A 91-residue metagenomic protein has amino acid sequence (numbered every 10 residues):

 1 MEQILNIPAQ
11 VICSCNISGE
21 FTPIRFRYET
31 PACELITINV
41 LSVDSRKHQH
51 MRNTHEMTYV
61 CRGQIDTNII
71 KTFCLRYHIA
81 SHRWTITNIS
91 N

Functional and structural regions predicted by a protein language model:
M1-N91: Cysteine-centric segments in proteins
